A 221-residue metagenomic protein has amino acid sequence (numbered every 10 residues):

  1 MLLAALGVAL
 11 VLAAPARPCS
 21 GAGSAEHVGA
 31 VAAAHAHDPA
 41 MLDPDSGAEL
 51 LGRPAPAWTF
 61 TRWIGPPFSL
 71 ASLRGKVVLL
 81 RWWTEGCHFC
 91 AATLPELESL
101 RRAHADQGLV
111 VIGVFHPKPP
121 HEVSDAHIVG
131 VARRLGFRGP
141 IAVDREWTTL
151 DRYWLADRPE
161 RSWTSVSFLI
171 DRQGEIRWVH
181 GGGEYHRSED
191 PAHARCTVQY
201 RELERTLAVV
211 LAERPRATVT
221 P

Functional and structural regions predicted by a protein language model:
L2-A13: Bacterial N-terminal signal peptides
R17-A57, R74: N-proximal helix/coil linker or "cap" segments that precede and/or mark the start of modular domains
L51-G52, A57-V78, R101-H104: A short beta-strand-turn-helix
F68-A91, L97, V111: Short active-site neighborhood of thiol/selenol oxidoreductases, capturing the structured segment around
R74-V78, D106-V110, G136-P140, R172-E175: Loop/turn elements at helix/coil->beta-strand transitions in domains of secreted/extracellular proteins
A91-L135, E146-R152: Structural microenvironment flanking redox-active thiols in thiol-disulfide oxidoreductases
G136-P140, L155-F168: Structural micro-motif
W163-P221: Thiol-/selenol-based redox modules, centered on thioredoxin-like and closely related oxidoreductase domains
